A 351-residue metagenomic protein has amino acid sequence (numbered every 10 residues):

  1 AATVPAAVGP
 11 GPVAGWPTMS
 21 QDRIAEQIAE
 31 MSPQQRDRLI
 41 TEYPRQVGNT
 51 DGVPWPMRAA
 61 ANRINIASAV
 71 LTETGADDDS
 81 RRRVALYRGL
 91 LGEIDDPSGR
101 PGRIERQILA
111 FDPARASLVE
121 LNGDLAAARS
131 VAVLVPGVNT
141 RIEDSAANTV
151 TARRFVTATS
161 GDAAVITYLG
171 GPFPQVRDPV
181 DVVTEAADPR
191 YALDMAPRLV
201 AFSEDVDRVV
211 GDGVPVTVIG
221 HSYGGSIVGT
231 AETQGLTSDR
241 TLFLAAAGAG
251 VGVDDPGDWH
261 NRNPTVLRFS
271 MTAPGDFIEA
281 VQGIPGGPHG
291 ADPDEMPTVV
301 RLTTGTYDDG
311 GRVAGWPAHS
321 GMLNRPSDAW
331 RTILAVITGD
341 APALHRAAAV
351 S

Functional and structural regions predicted by a protein language model:
A1-A116, N122, A126-R129: Intrinsically disordered, low-complexity charged segments of secreted bacterial virulence and antibacterial
A116-S117, V165: Short glycine-rich loop/turn motifs
E120, G229-T230: Contiguous, well-ordered alpha-helical segments that form the cores/surfaces of helical PPI scaffolds
D124-A126, G137-V214, E232-S351: Lipolytic serine-hydrolase domain surface
I219-V228: Gly/Ala-rich beta-loop-alpha elbow adjacent to hydrolase catalytic centers
